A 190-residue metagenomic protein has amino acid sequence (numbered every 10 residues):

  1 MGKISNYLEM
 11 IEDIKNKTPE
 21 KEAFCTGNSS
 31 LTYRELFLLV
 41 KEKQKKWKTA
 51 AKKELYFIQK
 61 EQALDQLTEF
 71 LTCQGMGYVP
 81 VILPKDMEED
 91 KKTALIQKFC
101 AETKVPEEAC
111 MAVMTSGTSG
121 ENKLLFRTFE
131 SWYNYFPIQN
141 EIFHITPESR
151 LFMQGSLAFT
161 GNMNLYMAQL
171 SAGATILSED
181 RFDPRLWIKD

Functional and structural regions predicted by a protein language model:
G2-K3, E12, K17-A50, E89-T93 (+1 more regions): Conserved AMP-binding/adenylate-forming core of the ANL superfamily
G2-Y7, P19-E22, C100-M114, E130 (+2 more regions): Conserved pre-ATP/AMP-binding loop-to-beta segment of ANL
I11-D13, L64-I82, Q139-E141, T160-A172: Hydrophobic alpha-helical segments in the ANL/AMP-binding
K45-D86, M153-S156: Conserved AMP-binding/adenylate-forming
K60-E61, V81-I96, A174-D190: ATP-dependent adenylate-forming carboxylate-activation enzymes
C110-P137: Conserved AMP-binding A3 loop
Y133-R150, A158-D190: Conserved AMP-binding/adenylation subdomain of ANL enzymes
